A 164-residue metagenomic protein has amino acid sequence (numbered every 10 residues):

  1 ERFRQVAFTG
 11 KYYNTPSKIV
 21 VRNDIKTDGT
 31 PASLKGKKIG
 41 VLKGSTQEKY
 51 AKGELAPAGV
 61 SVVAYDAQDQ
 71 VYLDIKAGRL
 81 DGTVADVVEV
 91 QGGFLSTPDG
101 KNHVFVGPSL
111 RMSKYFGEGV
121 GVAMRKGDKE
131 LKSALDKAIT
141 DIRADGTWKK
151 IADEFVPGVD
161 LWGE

Functional and structural regions predicted by a protein language model:
E1-E164: Proline/Glycine/Serine-rich low-complexity intrinsically disordered segments that serve as flexible stalks/linkers
